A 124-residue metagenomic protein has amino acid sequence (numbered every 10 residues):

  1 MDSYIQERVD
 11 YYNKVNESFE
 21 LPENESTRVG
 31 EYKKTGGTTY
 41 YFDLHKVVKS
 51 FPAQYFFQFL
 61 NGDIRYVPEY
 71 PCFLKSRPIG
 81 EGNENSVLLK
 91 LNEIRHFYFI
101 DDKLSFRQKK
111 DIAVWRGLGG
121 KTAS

Functional and structural regions predicted by a protein language model:
M1-S124: Secretory-pathway glycan-assembly enzymes, especially type II membrane glycosyltransferases that use nucleotide-sugar
